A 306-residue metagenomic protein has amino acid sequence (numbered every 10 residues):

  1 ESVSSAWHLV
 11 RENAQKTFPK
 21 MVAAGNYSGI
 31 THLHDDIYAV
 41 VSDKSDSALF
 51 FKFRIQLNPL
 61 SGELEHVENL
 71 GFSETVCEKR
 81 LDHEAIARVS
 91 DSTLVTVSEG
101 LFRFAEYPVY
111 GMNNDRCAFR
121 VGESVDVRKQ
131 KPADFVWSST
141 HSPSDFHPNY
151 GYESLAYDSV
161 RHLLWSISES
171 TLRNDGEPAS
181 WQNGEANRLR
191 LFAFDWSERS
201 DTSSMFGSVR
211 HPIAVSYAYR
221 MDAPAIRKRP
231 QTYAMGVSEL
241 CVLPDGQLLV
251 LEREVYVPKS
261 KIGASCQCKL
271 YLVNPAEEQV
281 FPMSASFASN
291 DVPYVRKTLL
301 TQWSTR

Functional and structural regions predicted by a protein language model:
E1-R306: Sequence/structural signature of beta-propeller domains
